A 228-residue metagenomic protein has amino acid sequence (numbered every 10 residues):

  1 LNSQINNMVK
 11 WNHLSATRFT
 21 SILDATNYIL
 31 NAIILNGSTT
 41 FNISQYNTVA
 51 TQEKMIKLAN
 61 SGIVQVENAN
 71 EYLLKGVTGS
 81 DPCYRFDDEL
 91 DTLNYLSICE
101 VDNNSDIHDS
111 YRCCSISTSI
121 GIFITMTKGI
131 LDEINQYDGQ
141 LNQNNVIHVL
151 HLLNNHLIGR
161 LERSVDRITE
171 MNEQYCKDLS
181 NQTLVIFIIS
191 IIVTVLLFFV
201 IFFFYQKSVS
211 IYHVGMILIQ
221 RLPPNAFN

Functional and structural regions predicted by a protein language model:
L1-N12, F202-Y212: N-terminal membrane-insertion alpha helix
L1-S3, D24-N31, T194-Y205: Membrane-embedded alpha-helices of multi-pass membrane proteins, especially ion channels and transporters
S3-V9, I134, D138-T183: Juxtamembrane amphipathic/coiled-coil helical coupling segments that flank and transmit signals to/from transmembrane
I5-V64, Y111-Y137: N-terminal extracytoplasmic segments of bacterial inner-membrane proteins
I33, S38-V101: Alpha-helical segments in soluble extracytoplasmic regions
T40, T78, P82-I158: Polar/charged, Q/E/K-enriched amphipathic alpha-helical segments with strong coiled-coil propensity that act as
N172-H213: Selective recognition of signaling/oligomerization transmembrane alpha-helices
G215-N228: Non-transmembrane, juxtamembrane loop and terminal tail segments of multi-pass eukaryotic membrane proteins
